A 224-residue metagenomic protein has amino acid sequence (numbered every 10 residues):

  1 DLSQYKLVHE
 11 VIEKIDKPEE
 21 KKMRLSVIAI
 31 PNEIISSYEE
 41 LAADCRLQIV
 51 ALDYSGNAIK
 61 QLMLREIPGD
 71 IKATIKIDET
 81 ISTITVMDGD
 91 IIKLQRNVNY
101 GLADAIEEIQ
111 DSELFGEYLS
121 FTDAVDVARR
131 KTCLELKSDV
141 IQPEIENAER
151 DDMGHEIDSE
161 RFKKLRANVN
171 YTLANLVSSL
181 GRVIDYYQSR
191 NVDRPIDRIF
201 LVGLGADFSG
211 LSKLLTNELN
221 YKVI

Functional and structural regions predicted by a protein language model:
D1-E66, R198: Active-site neighborhood for divalent-cation/phosphate handling
K17-E19, V27, R65-E66, A73-I77 (+3 more regions): Replace "in large, NTP-powered and nucleic-acid-processing enzymes" with "in large, NTP-powered factors and other
S36-A58, I91-Q142: Glycine-rich phosphate-binding loop plus the immediately following alpha-helix
L64-V98, L102-D104, I109: Gly/Thr-rich phosphate-binding beta-strand-loop-beta motif of the actin/hexokinase/Hsp70
D88-I91, N191-D197: Short, surface-exposed connector motifs at secondary-structure boundaries
F115, D126-R194: Adenine-nucleotide phosphate-binding core of ATP-dependent small-molecule kinases
R194-Y221: Glycine-rich phosphate-binding loops at beta-strand->alpha-helix junctions
